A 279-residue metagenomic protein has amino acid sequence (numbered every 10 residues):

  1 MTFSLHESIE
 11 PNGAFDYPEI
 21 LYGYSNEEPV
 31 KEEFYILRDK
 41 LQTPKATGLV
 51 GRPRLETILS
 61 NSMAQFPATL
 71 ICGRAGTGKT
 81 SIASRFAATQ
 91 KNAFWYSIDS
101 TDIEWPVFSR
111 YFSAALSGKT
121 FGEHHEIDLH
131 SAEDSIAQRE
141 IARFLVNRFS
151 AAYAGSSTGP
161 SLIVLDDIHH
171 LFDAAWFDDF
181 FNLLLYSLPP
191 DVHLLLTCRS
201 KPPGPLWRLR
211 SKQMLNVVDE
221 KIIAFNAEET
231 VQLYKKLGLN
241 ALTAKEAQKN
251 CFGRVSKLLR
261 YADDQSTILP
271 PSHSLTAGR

Functional and structural regions predicted by a protein language model:
I20-L59, E126: Conserved adenine-nucleotide phosphate-binding loops and their immediately adjacent elements
T69-Y96, A114: P-loop NTPase Walker A phosphate-binding motif
W95-E104, L129-D134: A short hydrophobic beta-strand->loop->alpha-helix junction that borders the nucleotide-binding pocket of P-loop NTPases
W105-I127, V146: Conserved NTP-binding/hydrolysis module of P-loop NTPases
F149-W176: Conserved P-loop NTPase "ATPase switch" module shared by AAA+ and STAND
H170-F172, L183-L209: Sensor-1/coupling segment of RecA-like P-loop NTPase cores
K201, L215-V217, Q232-R279: Amphipathic alpha-helical "lid/sensor" segments that cap RecA-like P-loop NTPase cores
R208-K221: A short helix-turn-beta junction within AAA+ P-loop NTPase domains corresponding to the substrate/partner-engaging
